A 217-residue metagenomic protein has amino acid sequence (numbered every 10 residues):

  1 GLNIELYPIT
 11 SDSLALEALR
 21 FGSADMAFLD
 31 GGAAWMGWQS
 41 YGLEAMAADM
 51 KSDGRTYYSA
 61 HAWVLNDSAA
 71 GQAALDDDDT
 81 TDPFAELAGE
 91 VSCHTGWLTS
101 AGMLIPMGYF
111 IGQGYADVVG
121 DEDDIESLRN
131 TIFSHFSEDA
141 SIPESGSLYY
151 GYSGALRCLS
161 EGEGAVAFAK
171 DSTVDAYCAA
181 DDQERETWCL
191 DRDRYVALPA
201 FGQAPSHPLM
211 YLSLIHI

Functional and structural regions predicted by a protein language model:
G1-E5: Short, polar/charged alpha-helical segment
L6-E17, G32, V118-R157, E161 (+1 more regions): Short helix-initiation/N-cap motifs at beta->coil->alpha
S13-W63: N-terminal segment of the mature folded domain
F28-G42, Y109-G112, Y150-V196: A ligand-binding cleft/hinge motif common to bilobed small-molecule-binding domains
L43-R55, Y177-S213: Short beta-strand->loop
D49-G120: A conserved helix-loop-strand patch within extracytoplasmic ligand-binding domains of the periplasmic binding
I215-I217: Conserved small/polar residues in nucleotide/adenosyl-binding loops
